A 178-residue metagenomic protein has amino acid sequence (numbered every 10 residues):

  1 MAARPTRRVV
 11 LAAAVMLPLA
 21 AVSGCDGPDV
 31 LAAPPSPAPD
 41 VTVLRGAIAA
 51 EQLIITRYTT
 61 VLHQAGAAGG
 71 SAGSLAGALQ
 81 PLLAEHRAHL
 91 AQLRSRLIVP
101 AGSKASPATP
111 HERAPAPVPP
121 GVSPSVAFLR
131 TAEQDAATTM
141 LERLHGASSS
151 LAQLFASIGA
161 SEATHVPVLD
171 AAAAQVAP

Functional and structural regions predicted by a protein language model:
A2-T6, A12-P178: All-alpha RGS (Regulator of G-protein Signaling) helical domain and cognate RGS-like helical scaffolds
